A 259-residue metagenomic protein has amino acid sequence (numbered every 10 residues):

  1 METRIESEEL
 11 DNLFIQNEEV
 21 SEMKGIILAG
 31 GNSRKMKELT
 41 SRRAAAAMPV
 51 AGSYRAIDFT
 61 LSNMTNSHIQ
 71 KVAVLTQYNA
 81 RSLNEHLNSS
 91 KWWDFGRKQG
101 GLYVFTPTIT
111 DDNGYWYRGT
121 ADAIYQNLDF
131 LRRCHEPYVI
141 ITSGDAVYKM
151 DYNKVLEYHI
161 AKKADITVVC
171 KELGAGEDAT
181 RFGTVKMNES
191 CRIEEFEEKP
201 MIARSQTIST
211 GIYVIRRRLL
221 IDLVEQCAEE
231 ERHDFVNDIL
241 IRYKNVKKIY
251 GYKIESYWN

Functional and structural regions predicted by a protein language model:
M1-L28, N32-A45, P49-S143, V147 (+2 more regions): Conserved N-terminal catalytic core of the sugar/cofactor nucleotidyltransferase
P49, C170, K186, V214-R216: Short, well-ordered beta-strand micro-motif
Q70-K71, D165, K248: Residues at the starts of beta-strands that form the adenosine-phosphate
F105-P107, V169, Y252-I254: Conserved beta-strand termini and adjacent loop/short-helix elements that scaffold enzyme active sites in alpha/beta
E136, I140, V147, L156 (+3 more regions): Catalytic-core segments of class I nucleotidyltransferases/pyrophosphorylases that form NMP-activated intermediates
M150-T180: Conserved donor-nucleotide/metal-binding helix-loop-beta segment in metal-dependent transferases, i.e., the alpha-helix
T180-T184, T210: Glycine-rich phosphate-binding loop of ATP-grasp-fold ATP-dependent ligases
K186-R192: Short acidic-glycine loop/turn motifs at beta-strand connectors
